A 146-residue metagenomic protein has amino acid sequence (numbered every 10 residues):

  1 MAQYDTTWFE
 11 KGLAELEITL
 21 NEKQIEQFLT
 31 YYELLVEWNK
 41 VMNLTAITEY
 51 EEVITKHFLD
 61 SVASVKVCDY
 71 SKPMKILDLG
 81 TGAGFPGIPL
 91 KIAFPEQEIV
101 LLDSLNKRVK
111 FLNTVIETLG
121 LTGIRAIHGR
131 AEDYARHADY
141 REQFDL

Functional and structural regions predicted by a protein language model:
A2-P73, L77, T114-I124: Class I SAM-dependent transferase core
V62-D145: Conserved SAM/SAH cofactor-binding pocket of Class I
